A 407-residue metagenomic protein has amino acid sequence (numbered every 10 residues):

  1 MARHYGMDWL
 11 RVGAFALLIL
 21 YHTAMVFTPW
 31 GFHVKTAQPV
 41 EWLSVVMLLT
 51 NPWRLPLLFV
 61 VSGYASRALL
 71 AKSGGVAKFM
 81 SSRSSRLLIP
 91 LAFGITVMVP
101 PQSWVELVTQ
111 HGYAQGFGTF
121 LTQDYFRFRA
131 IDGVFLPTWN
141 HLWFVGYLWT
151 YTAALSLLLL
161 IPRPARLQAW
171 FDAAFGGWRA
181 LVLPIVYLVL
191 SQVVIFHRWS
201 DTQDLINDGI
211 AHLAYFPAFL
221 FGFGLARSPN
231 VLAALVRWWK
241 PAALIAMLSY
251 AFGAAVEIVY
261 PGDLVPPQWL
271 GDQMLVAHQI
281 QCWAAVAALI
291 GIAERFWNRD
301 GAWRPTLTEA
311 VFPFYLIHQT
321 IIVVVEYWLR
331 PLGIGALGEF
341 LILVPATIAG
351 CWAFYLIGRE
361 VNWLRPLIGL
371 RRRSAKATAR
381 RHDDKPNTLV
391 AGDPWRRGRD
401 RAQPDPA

Functional and structural regions predicted by a protein language model:
M1-A407: Alpha-helical transmembrane segments and their immediate juxtamembrane cytosolic regions
